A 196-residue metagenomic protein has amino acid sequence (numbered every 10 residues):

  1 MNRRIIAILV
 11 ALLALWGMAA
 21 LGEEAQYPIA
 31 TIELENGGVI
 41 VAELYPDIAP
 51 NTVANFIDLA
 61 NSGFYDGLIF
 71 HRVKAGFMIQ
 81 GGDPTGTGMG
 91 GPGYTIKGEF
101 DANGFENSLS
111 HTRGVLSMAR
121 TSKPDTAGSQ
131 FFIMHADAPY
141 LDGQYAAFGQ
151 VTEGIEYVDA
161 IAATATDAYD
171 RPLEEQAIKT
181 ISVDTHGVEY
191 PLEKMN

Functional and structural regions predicted by a protein language model:
M1-I5: Positively charged n-region of N-terminal signal peptides that target proteins for export
I6-A7, K123: Sequence-pattern detector for short linear motifs and compositional/periodic biases rather than a specific fold
L9-G17: Bacterial N-terminal signal peptides
W16-N196: Cyclophilin-like peptidyl-prolyl cis-trans isomerases
